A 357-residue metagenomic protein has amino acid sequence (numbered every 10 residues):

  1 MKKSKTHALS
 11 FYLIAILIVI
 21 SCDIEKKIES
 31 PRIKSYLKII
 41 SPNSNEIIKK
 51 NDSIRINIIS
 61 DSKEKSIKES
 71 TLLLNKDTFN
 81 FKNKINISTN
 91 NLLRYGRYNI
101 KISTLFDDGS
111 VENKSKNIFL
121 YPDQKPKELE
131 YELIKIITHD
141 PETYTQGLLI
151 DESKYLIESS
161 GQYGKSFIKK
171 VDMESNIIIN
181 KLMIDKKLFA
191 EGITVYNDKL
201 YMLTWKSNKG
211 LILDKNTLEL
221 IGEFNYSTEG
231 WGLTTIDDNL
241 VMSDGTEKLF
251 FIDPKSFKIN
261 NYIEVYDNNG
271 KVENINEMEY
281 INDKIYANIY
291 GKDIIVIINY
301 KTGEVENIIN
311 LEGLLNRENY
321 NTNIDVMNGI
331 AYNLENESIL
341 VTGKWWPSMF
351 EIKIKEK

Functional and structural regions predicted by a protein language model:
I18-S21: C-terminal motif of bacterial Sec signal peptides marking the signal peptidase cleavage site
D23-K49: Short, compositionally biased P/S/T/A/G/V-rich stretches that sit at domain boundaries
T89-R97: Surface-exposed, short loops/turns at beta-strand junctions within beta-sandwich domains
P122-E142, M173-I179: A short helix->beta-strand "capping" segment at the edge of beta-propeller domains
I134-F167, L182-T194, G343-W345: Beta-strand-rich domains and repeat architectures in extracellular enzymes and scaffolds, especially beta-propellers
P141-E152, D185-N197, Y226-D237, N269-I281 (+1 more regions): Beta-rich, blade/repeat-based domains predominating in secreted/periplasmic proteins but also intracellular
I157-Q162, M202-S207, M242-E247, A287-G291 (+1 more regions): Conserved beta-strand positions in repeat-built beta-propeller and related beta-rich domains
V171-N176, D214-L218, P254-F257, N299-E304 (+1 more regions): Short loop/turn segments that connect beta-strands within beta-propeller blades
